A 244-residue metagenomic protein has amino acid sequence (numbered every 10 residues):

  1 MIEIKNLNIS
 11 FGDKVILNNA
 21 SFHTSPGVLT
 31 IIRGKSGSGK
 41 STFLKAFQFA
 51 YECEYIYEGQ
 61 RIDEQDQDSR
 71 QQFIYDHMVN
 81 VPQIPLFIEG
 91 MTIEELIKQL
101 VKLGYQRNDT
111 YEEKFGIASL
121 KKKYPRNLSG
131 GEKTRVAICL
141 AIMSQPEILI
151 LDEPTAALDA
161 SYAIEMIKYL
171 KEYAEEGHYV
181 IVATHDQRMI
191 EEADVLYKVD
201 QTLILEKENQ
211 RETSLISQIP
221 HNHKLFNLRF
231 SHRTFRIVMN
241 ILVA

Functional and structural regions predicted by a protein language model:
Q48: Helix-to-loop junction immediately C-terminal to a conserved catalytic motif
I62-V79: ABC ATPase NBD coupling module
I84, G90-L103: Q-loop/switch helix immediately C-terminal to the Walker
Y105-L120: Conserved ABC ATPase "signature" region
Y124-L128, E132: Conserved ABC ATPase signature
L149-D152: Catalytic Walker B motif of ABC-type/P-loop ATPase nucleotide-binding domains
A160-Y162: Helix N-cap at the start of a conserved alpha-helix in ABC-type nucleotide-binding domains
